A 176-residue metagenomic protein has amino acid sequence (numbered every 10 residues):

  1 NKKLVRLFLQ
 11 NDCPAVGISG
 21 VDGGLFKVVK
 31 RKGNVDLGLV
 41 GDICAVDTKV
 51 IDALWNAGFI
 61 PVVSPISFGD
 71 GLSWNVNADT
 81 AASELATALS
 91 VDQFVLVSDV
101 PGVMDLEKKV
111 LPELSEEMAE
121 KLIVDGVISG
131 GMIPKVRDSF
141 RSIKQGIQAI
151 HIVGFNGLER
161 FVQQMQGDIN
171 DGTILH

Functional and structural regions predicted by a protein language model:
N1-H176: C-terminal catalytic "cap/lid" subdomain
